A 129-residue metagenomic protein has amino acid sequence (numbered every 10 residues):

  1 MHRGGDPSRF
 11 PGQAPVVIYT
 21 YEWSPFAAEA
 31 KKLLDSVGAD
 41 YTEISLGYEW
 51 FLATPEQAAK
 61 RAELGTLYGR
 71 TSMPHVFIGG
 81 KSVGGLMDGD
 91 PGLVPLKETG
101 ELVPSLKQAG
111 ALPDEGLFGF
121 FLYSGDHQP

Functional and structural regions predicted by a protein language model:
M1-P15, A111-P129: N-terminal leader/targeting and pre-domain segments
H2, P11-A14, Y19, S36 (+5 more regions): Eukaryote-biased feature marking scaffold/signaling PDZ-domain proteins and nuclear chromatin regulators
H2-L46: Local sequence-structure signature of Cys/Sec-based thiol-disulfide redox active-site neighborhoods
P25-A28, W50-A53, G84, L93-P95: Eukaryotic short linear interaction motifs
L46-S72, E98-P113: Thioredoxin-like thiol-disulfide oxidoreductase module
I78-F118: Non-catalytic, surface beta->alpha helical segment in thiol-disulfide oxidoreductase systems
